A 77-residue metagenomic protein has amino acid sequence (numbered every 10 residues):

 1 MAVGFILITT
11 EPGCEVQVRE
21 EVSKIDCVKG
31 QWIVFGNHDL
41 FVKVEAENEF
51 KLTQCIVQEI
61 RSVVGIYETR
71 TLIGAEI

Functional and structural regions predicted by a protein language model:
M1-I77: A compositional/biophysical signature of low hydrophobicity enriched in polar/charged and small residues
